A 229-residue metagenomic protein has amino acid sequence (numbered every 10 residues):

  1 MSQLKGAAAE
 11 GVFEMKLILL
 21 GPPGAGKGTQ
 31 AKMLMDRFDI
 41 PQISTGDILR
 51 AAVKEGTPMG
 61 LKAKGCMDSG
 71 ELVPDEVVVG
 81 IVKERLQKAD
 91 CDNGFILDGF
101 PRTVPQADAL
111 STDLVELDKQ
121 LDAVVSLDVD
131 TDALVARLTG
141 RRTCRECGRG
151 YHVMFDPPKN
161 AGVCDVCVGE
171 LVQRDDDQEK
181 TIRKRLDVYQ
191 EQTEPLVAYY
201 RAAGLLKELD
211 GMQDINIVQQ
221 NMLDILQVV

Functional and structural regions predicted by a protein language model:
M1-V229: Glycine-rich phosphate-binding loop of ATP-dependent small-molecule kinases
